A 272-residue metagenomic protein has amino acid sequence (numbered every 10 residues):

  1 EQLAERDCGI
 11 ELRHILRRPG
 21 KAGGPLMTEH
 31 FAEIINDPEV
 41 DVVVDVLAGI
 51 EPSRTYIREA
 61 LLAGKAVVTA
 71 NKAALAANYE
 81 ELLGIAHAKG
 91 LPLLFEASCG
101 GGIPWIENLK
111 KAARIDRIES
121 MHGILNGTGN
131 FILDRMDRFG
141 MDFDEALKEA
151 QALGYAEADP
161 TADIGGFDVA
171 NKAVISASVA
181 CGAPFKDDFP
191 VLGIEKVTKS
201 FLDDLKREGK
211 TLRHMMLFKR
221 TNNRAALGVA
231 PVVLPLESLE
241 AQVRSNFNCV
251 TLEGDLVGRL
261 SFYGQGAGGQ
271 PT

Functional and structural regions predicted by a protein language model:
E1-K65: N-terminal glycine-/serine-/threonine-rich beta1-alpha1-beta2 phosphate-ribose binding loop of Rossmann-like
I10, E29, P38, A77 (+9 more regions): Conserved active-site and cofactor/substrate-binding residues in soluble primary-metabolism enzymes
M27-T28, D45, V68-A70, L93-A97 (+3 more regions): General beta-strand structural signal in soluble alpha/beta enzymes
S53-A63, K72-A112: Rossmann-fold NAD(P)-binding glycine/threonine-rich loop
V67-V68, L93, E157, L212: Hydrophobic beta-strand scaffold residues
I103-I118, G129-D144, N171-P184: Oxidoreductase and adenylate-handling cofactor-binding alpha/beta cores
E145-Q242, F247-C249: Substrate-binding/catalytic subdomain of NAD(P)-dependent oxidoreductase enzymes
S238-T272: ATP-dependent carboxylate/acyl-activation modules
